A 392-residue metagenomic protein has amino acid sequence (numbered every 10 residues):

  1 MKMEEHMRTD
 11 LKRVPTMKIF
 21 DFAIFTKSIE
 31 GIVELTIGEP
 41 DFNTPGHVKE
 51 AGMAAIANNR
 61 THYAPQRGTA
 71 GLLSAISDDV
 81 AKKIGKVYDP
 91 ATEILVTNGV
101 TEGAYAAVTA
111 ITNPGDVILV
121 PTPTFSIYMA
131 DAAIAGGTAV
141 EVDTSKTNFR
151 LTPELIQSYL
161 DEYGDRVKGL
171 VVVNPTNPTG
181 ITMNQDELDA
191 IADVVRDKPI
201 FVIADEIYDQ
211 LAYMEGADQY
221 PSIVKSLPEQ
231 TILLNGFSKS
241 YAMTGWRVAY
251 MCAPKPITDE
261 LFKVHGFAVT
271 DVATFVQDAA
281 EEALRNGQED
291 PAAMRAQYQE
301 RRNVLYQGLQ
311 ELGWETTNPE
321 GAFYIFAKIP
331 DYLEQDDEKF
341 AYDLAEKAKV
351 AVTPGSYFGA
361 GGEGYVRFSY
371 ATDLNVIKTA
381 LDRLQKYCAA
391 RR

Functional and structural regions predicted by a protein language model:
K2, R8-G99, A106, A283-N286 (+1 more regions): N-terminal small-domain helix-loop-helix segment of the aminotransferase-like
I29, A135, D197-K198, L312 (+2 more regions): Helix C-cap/helix->beta junction micro-motif
P45, Q230-G321: PLP-dependent aminotransferase class I/II
T109-V172: PLP-dependent aminotransferase-like
T144-A217: Active-site phosphate-binding strand-loop segment of PLP-dependent enzymes
S158-D161, E334-Q335, D343-V352, F358-R392: PLP-dependent enzyme catalytic core of the Aspartate aminotransferase-like
Y298-Q299, L312-K347: Conserved PLP-binding catalytic core of the aspartate aminotransferase-like
